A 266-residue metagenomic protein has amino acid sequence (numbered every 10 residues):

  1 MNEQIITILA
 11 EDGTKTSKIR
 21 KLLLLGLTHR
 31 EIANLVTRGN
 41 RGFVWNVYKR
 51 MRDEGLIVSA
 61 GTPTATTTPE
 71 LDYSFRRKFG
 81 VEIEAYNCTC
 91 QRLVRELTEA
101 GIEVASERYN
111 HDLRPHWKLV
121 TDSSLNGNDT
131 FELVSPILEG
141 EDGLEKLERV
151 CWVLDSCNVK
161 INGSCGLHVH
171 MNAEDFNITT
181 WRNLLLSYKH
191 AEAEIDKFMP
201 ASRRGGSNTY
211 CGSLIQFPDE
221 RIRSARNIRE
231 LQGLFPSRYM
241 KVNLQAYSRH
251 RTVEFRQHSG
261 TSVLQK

Functional and structural regions predicted by a protein language model:
M1-I8: Short, Lys/Arg-enriched N-terminal segment that forms or immediately precedes the first helix of a structured domain
I5, R30, N34-K49: Short, basic interhelical loop/turn and adjoining N-cap of the next helix at nucleic-acid- or acidic-partner-contacting
A10-L27: Short, amphipathic alpha-helical "recognition" segments used to contact nucleic acids or chromatin
L25-N34, C165-H168: Short, charged amphipathic recognition helices of the HTH superfamily and cognate SANT/SANTA-like modules
D53-C157, L244: Terminal catalytic/cofactor-binding subdomain
G80, V120-L125, W181-T261: Aromatic/basic-lined ligand-recognition segments that form π-stacking hydrophobic pockets flanked by Lys/Arg to engage
N87, I137-E141, A173-N177, S259-V263: A generic structural motif
T130, K160-F176, T252-R256: Histidine-centered divalent-metal-coordination microenvironment in nucleic-acid enzymes
